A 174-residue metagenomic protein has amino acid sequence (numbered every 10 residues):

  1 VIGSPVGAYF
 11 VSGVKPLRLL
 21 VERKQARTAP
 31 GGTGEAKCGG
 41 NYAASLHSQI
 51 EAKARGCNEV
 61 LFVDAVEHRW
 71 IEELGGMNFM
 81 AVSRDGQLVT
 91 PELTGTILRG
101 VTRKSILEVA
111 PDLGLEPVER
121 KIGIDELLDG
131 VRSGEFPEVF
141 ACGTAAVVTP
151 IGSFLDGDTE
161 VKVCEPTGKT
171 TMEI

Functional and structural regions predicted by a protein language model:
I2-I174: Helix-start/capping segments and mature chain N-termini
